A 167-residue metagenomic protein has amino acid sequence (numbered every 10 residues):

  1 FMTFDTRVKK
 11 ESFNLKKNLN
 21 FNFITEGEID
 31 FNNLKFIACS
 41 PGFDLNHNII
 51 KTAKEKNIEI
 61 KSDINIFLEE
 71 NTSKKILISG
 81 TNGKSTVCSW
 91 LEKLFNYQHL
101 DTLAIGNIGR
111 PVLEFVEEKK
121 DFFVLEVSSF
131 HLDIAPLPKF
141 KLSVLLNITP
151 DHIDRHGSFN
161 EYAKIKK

Functional and structural regions predicted by a protein language model:
F1-N14: NAD(P)-binding Rossmann-fold cofactor-contacting core
M2, N22-T25, E59-K61, L103: General small-molecule cofactor/ligand-binding pocket signal
D5, N18-N20, N57, H99: Glycine-centered loop/turn motif at secondary-structure junctions
F13-N20, E118: Short, conserved SAM-binding/catalytic segment of Class I S-adenosyl-L-methionine-dependent methyltransferases
F21-N33: Short acidic low-complexity segments
D30-N32, P41-K167: Phosphate-binding loop of NTP-binding sites
